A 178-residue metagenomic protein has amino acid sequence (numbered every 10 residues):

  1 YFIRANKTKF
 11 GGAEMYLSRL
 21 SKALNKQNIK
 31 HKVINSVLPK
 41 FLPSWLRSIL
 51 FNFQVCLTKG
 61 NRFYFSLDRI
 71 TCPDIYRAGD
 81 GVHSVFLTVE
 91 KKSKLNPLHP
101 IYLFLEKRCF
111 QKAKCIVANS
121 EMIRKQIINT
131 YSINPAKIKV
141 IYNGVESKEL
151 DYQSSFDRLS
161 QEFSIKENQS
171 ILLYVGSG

Functional and structural regions predicted by a protein language model:
Y1-K9: Nucleotide-activated donor-dependent transferases that construct or modify glycoconjugates
G12-L24: Short amphipathic alpha-helix
L38-S66, C72-P73, P100-R108: An amphipathic, basic-hydrophobic alpha-helix
F53, P97-N119, R124, S132: Membrane-proximal helix-turn-helix segments that form the acceptor-binding/catalytic region of lipid-linked
F63-H99, V117: Active-site proximal beta-strand in glycosyltransferases
M122, I141-G144: Carbohydrate-associated surface elements
I128, G144-E162, N168: Acidic anion/phosphate-binding donor-loop and adjacent secondary structure in glycosyltransferase catalytic cores
K166-G178: Conserved donor-binding/catalytic core segment of Leloir-type glycosyltransferases
